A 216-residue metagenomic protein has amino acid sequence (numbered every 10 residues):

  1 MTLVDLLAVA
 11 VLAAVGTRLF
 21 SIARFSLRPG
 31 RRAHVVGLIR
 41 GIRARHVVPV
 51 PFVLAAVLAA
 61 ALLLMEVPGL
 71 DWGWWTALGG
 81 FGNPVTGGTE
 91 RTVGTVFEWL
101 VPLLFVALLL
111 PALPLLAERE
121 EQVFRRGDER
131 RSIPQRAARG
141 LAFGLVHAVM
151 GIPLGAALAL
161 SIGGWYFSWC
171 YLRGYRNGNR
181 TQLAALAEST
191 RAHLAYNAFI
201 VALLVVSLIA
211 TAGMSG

Functional and structural regions predicted by a protein language model:
M1, I39-I42, S189: Short, Lys/Arg-rich N-terminal segment immediately upstream of the first membrane anchor
M1-A14, T92-V93, V101-L104: Alpha-helical transmembrane segments
D5-V15, H46-V57, A138-L141: Alpha-helical transmembrane segments
V9-R32, A117: N-terminal signal-anchor/start-transfer transmembrane helix
L19-A23, A59, L63, W169 (+2 more regions): Hydrophobic membrane-targeting alpha-helices
I22-G37, F124, Y175-G178: Cytoplasmic membrane-interface regions of multi-pass membrane proteins
L27-L116, E129-R131, A210-S215: Juxtamembrane helix-loop-helix connectors linking adjacent transmembrane helices in multi-pass membrane enzymes
E98-G216: Transmembrane helix-loop-helix hairpins at the membrane interface of multi-pass integral membrane proteins
